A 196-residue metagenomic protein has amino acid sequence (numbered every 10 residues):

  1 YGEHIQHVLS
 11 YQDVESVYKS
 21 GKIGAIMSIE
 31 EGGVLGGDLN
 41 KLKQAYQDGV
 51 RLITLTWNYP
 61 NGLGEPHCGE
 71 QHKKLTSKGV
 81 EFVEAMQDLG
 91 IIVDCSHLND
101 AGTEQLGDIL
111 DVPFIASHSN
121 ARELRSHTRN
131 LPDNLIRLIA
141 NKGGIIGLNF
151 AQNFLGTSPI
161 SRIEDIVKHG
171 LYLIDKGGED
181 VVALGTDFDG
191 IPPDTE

Functional and structural regions predicted by a protein language model:
Y1-I160, V167-I174, V181: Extended, charged catalytic domains and RNA/DNA-binding interfaces, predominantly in divalent-metal-using enzymes
F150, G177-E196: Short acidic/histidine-rich active-site segments
